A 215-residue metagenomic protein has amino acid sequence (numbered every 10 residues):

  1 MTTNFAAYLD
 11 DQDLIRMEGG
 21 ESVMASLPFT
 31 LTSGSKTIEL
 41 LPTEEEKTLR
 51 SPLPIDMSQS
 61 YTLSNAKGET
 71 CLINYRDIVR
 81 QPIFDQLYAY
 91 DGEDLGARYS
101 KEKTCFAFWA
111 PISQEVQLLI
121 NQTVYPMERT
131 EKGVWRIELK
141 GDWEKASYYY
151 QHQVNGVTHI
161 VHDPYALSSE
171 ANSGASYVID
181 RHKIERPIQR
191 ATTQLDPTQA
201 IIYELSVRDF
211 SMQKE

Functional and structural regions predicted by a protein language model:
M1-R16: Beta-strand/beta-sandwich contexts
T2-F5, E44-C105, P126-E215: The feature marks proteins involved in alpha-glucan
D13-R16, E102-F106: Structural beta-strand segments of beta-rich domains
E18-S26, W109-V116, W143: Short proline/glycine-enriched turn/loop motifs at strand-loop junctions of beta-rich domains
A25-I55, N121-Y125: Immunoglobulin-like IPT/TIG beta-sandwich domains and homologous Ig-like subdomains
F29, V116-L118, Y148: Short beta-strand elements bearing conserved aromatic residues within extracellular beta-rich modules
T32, L119, Q151-Q153: A general beta-strand register signal
W109-S113, N121, T130, Q153: A short, compositionally biased micro-patch
